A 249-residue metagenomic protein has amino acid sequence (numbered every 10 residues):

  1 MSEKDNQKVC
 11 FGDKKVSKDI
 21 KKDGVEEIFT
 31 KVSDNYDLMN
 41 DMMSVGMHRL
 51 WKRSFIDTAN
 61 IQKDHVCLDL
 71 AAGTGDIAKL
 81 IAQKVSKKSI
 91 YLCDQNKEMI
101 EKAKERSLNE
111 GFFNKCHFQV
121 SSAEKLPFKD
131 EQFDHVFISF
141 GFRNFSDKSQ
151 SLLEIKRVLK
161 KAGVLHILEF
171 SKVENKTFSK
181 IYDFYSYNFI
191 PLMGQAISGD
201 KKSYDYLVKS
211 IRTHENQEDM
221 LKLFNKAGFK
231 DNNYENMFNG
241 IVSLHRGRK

Functional and structural regions predicted by a protein language model:
M1-E26: N-terminal auxiliary segments of SAM/dcSAM-dependent transferases
N35-L38, V45-H65, L80: Conserved alpha-helix/loop element of class I SAM-dependent methyltransferases that forms part of the SAM/SAH-binding
Y36, V136-F137: Hydrophobic beta-strand segment of the Class I
V66-K125: Class I SAM-dependent methyltransferase SAM/SAH-binding core
E124-H135: A short acidic, Gly/Pro-enriched loop at the edge of an enzyme's catalytic core that lines a small-molecule cofactor
S149-V164: A short glycine-rich, Lys/Arg-flanked "PGG" loop and its adjoining helix->strand segment in the class I
L168-L223, A227, N233: C-terminal alpha-helical "lid/dimerization" subdomain adjacent to the S-adenosyl-L-methionine
L221, A227-K249: Core SAM-dependent methyltransferase catalytic element
